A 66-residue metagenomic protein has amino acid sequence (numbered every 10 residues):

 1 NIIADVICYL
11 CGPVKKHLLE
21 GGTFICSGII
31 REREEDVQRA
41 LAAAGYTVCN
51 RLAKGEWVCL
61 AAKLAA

Functional and structural regions predicted by a protein language model:
N1-A66: S-adenosylmethionine
